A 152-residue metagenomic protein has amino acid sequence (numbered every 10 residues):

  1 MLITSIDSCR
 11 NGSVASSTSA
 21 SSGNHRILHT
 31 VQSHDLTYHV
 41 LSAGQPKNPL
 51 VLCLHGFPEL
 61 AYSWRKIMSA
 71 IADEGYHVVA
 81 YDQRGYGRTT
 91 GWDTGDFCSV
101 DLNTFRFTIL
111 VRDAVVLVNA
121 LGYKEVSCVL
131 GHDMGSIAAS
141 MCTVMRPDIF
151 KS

Functional and structural regions predicted by a protein language model:
M1-L50, D73-Y76, G95, D101-F105: Alpha/beta-hydrolase fold catalytic core
S22, A61-W64, Y86, M134 (+1 more regions): Tryptophan-centered motif/residue detector
R26-I27, S63-K66, I109, D113-V116: Alpha-helical elements of Rossmann-like donor-binding domains used by nucleotide-donor carbohydrate transfer enzymes
H34, D73, Q83-L130: Active-site loop/oxyanion-hole signature of alpha/beta-hydrolase fold enzymes
L41-W92: Conserved HGGG/HGGXW glycine-rich cap/lid loop of the alpha/beta-hydrolase fold
G56, N103, D133: Conserved catalytic and ligand/cofactor-coordination microenvironments
K124-S152: Conserved hydrolase catalytic core segment
